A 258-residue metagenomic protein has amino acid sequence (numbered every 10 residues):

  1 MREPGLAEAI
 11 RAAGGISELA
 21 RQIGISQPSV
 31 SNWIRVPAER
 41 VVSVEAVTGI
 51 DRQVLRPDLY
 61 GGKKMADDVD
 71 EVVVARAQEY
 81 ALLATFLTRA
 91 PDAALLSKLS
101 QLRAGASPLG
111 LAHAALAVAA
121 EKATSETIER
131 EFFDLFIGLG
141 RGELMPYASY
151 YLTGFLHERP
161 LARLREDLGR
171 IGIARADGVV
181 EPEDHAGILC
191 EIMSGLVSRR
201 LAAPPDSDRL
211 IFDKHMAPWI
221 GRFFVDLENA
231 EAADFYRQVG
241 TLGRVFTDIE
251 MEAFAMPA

Functional and structural regions predicted by a protein language model:
M1-E18, Q22, A46, R52-G62: A short, Lys/Arg-rich alpha-helix, primarily the initiator
I16, Q27, V41: Helix-turn-helix DNA-binding elements, focusing on the entry/boundary residues of the two helices that contact DNA
Q22-P37: Recognition helix of helix-turn-helix/homeodomain-like DNA-binding domains that insert into the DNA major groove
I34-V47: Short, basic-rich loop-to-helix N-cap that marks the start of a DNA-contacting helix
V44-L59, A112-T124: Short, charged early-sequence alpha-helical segments and their helix-coil boundaries
M65-A258: Surface/interface-facing alpha-helical segments and adjacent flexible terminal/loop regions used for partner/assembly
